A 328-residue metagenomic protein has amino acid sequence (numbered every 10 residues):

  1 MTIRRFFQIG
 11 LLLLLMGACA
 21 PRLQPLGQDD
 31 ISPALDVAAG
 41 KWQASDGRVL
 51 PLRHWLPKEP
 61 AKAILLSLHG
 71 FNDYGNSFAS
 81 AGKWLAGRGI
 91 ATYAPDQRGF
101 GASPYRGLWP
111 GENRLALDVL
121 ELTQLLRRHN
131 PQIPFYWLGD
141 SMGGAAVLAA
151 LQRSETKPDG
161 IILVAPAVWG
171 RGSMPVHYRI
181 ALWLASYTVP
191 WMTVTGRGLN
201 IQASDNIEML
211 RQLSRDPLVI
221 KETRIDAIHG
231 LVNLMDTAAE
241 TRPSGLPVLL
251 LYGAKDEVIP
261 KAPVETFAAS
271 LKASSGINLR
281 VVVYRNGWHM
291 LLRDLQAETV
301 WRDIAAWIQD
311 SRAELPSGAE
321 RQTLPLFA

Functional and structural regions predicted by a protein language model:
L14-A44, R48-P57, A328: An N-terminal hydrophobic leader/cap segment in hydrolases
N72-G75, F100-P134: Catalytic nucleophile-loop/oxyanion-hole region of alpha/beta-hydrolase and closely related hydrolase-like folds
G82-R106: Conserved alpha/beta-hydrolase
D140-R224: Alpha/beta-hydrolase-fold enzymes
S244, L250-Y252, D256: Short beta-strand/loop motif that positions the catalytic acidic residue of the alpha/beta-hydrolase fold
L246, P260-S270: Short alpha-helix in the alpha/beta-hydrolase fold that links the catalytic acid
K255-I259, M290: Acidic catalytic loop of the alpha/beta-hydrolase fold
N278-A328: Catalytic active-site module of serine/aspartate enzymes centered on a nucleophile-bearing elbow/loop
